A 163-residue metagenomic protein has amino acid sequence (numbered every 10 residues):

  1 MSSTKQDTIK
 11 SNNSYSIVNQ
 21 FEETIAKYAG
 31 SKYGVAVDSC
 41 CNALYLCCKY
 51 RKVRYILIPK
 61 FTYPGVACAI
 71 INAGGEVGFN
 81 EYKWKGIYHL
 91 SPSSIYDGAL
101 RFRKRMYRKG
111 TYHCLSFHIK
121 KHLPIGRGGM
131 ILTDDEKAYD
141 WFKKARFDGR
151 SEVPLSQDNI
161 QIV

Functional and structural regions predicted by a protein language model:
M1-V53, A73, A138, Q157: Conserved PLP-binding active-site segment in aminotransferase class I/II-type PLP enzymes
D7, F102-V163: Active-site region of PLP-dependent enzymes
S31-Y33, K83-W84, I119: Short, acidic/glycine-rich phosphate-metal binding loop used to engage nucleotide
A36, F79, C114-S116: Structural signal for conserved beta-strand scaffold positions within catalytic alpha/beta enzyme cores
A36, I58-P59, I131: Conserved SAM-binding loop
V37-C41, P64, L123: Glycine-rich phosphate-binding loop at the start of an alpha helix
C48-R105: PLP-dependent aminotransferase-like
